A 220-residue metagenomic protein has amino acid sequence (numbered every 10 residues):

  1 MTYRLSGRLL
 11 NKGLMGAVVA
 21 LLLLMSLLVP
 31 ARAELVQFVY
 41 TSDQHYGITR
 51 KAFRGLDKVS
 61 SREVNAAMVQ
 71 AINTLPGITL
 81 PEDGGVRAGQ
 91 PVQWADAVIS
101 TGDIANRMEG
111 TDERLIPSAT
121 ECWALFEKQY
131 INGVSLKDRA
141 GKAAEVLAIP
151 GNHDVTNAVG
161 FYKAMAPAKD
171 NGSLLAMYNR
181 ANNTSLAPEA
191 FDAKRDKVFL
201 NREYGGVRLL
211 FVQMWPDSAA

Functional and structural regions predicted by a protein language model:
M1-N11: N-terminal secretory signal peptides that target proteins for export/translocation
L14-M15, R32: Generic short amphipathic/hydrophobic targeting helices enriched at N-termini, encompassing Sec-type signal peptides
G16-S26: Bacterial N-terminal signal peptides
V19, A105, D154: Short, flexible micro-motifs
M25-V29, D196-F199: Intrinsically disordered, low-complexity boundary segments flanking structured domains
S26-I116: N-terminal active-site segment of His-dependent metallophosphoesterases
E109-A219: Extended active-site neighborhood of metal-dependent phosphoesterases/phosphodiesterases
